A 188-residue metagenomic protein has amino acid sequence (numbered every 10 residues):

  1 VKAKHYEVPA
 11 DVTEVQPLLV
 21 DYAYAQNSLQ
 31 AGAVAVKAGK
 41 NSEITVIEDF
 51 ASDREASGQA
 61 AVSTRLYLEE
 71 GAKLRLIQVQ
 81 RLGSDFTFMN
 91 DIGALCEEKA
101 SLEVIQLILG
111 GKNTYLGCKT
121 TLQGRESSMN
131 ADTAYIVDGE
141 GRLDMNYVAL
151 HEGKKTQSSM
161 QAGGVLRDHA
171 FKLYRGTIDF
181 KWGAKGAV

Functional and structural regions predicted by a protein language model:
V1-V188: Conserved beta-strand/loop scaffold segments within soluble protein domains that form the structured core and edges
